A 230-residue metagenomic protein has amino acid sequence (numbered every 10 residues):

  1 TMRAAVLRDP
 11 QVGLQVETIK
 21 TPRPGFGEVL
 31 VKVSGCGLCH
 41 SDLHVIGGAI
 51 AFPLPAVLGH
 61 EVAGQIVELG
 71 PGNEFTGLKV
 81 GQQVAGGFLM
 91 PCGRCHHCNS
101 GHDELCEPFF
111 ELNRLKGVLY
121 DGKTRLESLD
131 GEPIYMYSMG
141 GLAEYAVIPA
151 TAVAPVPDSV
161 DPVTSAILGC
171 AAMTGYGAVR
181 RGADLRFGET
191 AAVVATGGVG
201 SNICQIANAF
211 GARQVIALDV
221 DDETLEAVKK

Functional and structural regions predicted by a protein language model:
R3, Q15-T18, K32, A63-Q65 (+1 more regions): Residues located in well-ordered beta-strands
V6-G13: Extracellular beta-rich ligand/substrate-recognition surface
P22-C36, A49-N99, E104, L112-R114 (+1 more regions): Glycine-rich beta-strand-centered segment in the early N-terminal region that forms part of a ligand/cofactor-binding
S41-G47: Cytochrome P450 core scaffold surrounding the K-helix E-X-X-R motif and the conserved "meander" helix-loop region
F75-G77, F88-T151: Cysteine-cluster motifs in flexible loop/terminal segments that predominantly coordinate metals
E144-Y145, T151-V153, P157-K230: Mid-domain Rossmann-like dinucleotide-binding core that forms the NAD(H)/NADP(H) cofactor-binding site
